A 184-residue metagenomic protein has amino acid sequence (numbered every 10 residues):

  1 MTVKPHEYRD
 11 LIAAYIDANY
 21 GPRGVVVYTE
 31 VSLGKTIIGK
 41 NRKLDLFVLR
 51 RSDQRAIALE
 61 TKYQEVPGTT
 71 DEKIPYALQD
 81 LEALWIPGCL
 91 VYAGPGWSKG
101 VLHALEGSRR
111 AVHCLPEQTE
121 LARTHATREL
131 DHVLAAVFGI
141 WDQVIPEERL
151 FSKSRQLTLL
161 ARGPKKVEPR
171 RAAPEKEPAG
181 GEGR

Functional and structural regions predicted by a protein language model:
M1-I37: Acidic-basic catalytic patches of nuclease active cores, encompassing PD-(D/E)XK and other metal-cofactor nuclease
H6-D10, N41, D71-P75: Short amphipathic alpha-helical segment that frequently serves as the phosphate-/nucleotide-binding helix
I12-Y20, L78-L84, L105, V137 (+1 more regions): Hydrophobic, Leu/Ile/Phe/Ala-enriched alpha-helical segments that form helix-helix packing faces
R23, V27, G88-C89, V112: Hydrophobic anchor at the start of a short beta-strand that flanks the dinucleotide cofactor-binding loop
R23-D53, G68-T70: Active-site metal-binding core of divalent-cation-utilizing nuclease and nuclease-like domains
G34, E65, T119: Residue-level detector of flexible, active-site-proximal loop/helix-junction positions within diverse enzyme catalytic
Q54-I57, K62-S108: Catalytic cores of nucleic-acid endonucleases
L105-R184: Non-catalytic C-terminal interaction segments of nucleic acid-processing enzymes
